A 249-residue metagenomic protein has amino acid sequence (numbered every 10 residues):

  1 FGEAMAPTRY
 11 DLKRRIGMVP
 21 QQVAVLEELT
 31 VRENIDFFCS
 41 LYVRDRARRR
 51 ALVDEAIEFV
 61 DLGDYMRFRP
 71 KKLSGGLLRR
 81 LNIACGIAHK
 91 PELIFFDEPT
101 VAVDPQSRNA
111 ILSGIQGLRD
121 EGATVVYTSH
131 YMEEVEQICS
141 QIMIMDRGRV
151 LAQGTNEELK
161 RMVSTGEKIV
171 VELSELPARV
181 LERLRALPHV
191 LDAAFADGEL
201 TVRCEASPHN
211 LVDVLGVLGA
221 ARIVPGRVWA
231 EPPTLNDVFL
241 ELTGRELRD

Functional and structural regions predicted by a protein language model:
F1-D11: ABC ATPase NBD Q-loop/coupling interface
D36, S40, A47-Y65: Conserved ABC ATPase "signature" region
I83: Hydrophobic anchor residue at the start of the ABC signature
K90: Conserved catalytic motifs of ABC-family nucleotide-binding domains
I94-D97: Catalytic Walker B motif of ABC-type/P-loop ATPase nucleotide-binding domains
L112-E205: ABC transporter nucleotide-binding domain
